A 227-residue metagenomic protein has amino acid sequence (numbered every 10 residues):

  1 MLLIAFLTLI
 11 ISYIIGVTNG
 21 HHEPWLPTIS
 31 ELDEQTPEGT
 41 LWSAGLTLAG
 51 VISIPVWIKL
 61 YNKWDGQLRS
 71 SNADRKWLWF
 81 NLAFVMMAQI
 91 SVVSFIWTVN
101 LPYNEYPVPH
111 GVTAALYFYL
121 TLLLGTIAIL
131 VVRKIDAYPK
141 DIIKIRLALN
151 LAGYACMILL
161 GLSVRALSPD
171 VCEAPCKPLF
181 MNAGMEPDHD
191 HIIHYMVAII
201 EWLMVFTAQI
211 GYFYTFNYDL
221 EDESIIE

Functional and structural regions predicted by a protein language model:
M1-D65, F80-Y103, L116-K134, A148-E173 (+1 more regions): Early transmembrane alpha-helices of polytopic membrane proteins
D65-L78, Y106, D136-K144: Membrane-interface helix-boundary motifs at transmembrane edges
V112-A114: Alpha-helical bundle protein-protein interaction modules that mediate dimerization/oligomerization and scaffolding
A174-M185: Membrane-interfacial helical/loop segments at transmembrane boundaries in membrane proteins
